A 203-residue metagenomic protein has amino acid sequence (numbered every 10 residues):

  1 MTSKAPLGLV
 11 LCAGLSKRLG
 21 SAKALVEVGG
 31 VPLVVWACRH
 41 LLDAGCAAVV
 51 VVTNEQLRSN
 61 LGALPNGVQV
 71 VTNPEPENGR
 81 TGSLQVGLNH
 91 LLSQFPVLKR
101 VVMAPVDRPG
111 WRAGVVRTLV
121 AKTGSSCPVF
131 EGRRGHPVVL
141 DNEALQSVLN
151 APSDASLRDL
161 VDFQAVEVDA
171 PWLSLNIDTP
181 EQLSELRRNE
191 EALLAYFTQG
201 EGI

Functional and structural regions predicted by a protein language model:
T2-K4, Q146, N150-I203: Conserved alpha/beta core of the MobA/IspD/sugar-nucleotide pyrophosphorylase nucleotidyltransferase superfamily
T2-R134, Q164-A170: Nucleotide and nucleotide-moiety/phosphate-recognizing core
S16, V26, L145-Q146, S184: Nucleotide phosphate-binding site architecture
Q85-L88, N142, P180-E185: Short, surface-exposed amphipathic charged segments that create phosphate/polyanion-binding patches used for binding
A104, P137, L175: Glycine- and other small-residue-rich loops at beta-strand/loop junctions that grip anionic moieties
G110, V139, N176-I177: Short aromatic/basic micro-patch
R133-G135, L140, S156, W172: A conserved catalytic-core signature of glycosyltransferases
G135-Q146, P180: Conserved nucleotide-sugar donor-binding and metal-coordinating catalytic region shared by glycosyltransferases
